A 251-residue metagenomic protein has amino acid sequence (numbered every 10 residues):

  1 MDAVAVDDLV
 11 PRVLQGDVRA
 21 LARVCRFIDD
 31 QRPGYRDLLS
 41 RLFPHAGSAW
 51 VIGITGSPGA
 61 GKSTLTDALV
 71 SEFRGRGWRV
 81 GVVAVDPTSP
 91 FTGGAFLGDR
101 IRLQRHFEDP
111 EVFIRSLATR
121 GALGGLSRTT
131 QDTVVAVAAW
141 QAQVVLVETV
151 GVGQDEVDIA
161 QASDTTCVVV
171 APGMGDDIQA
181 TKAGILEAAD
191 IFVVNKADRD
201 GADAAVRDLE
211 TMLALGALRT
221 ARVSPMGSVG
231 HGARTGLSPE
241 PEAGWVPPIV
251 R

Functional and structural regions predicted by a protein language model:
V4-I52, S57-A60, L65-D155, A160-D177: Nucleotide-state-sensitive switch-loop elements of NTP-binding domains
P172, D177-R251: Conserved phosphate-handling catalytic cores of large alpha/beta enzymes
